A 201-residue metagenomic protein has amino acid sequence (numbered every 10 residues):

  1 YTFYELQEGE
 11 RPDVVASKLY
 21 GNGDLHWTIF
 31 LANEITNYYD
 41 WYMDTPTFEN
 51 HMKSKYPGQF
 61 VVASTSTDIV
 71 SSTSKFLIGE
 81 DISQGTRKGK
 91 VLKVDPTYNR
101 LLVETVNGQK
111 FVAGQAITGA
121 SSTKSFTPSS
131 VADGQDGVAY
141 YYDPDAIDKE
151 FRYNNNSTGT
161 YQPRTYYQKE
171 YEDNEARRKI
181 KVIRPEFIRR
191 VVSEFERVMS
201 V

Functional and structural regions predicted by a protein language model:
Y1-V201: Cell-surface/extracellular proteins and modules involved in cell-wall/glycan interaction or trafficking/anchoring
